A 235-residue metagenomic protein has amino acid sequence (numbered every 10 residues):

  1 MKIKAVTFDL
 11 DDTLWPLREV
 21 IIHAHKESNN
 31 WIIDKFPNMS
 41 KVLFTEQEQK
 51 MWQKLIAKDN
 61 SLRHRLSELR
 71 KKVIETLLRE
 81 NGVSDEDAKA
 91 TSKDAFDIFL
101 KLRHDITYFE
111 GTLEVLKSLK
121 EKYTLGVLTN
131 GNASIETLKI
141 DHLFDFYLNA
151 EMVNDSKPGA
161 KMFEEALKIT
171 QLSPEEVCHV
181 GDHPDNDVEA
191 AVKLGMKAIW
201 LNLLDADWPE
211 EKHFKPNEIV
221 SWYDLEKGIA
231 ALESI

Functional and structural regions predicted by a protein language model:
M1-V6, R18-E19, K41, A88 (+2 more regions): Asp-based, Mg2+/Mn2+-dependent phosphohydrolase catalytic module
K2-E110: N-terminal helical cap/lid subdomain that shapes the substrate entry/recognition surface in HAD-like hydrolases
K26-I33, E75, K117-K120, V192 (+1 more regions): Class I S-adenosyl-L-methionine
